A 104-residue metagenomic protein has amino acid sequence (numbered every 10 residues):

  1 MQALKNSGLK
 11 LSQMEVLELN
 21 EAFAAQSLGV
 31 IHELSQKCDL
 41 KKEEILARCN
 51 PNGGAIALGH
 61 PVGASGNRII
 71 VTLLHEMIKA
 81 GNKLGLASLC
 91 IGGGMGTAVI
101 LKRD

Functional and structural regions predicted by a protein language model:
M1-D104: Claisen-condensing/thiolase-fold acyl-transfer catalytic domains that form or cleave C-C bonds in fatty acid
